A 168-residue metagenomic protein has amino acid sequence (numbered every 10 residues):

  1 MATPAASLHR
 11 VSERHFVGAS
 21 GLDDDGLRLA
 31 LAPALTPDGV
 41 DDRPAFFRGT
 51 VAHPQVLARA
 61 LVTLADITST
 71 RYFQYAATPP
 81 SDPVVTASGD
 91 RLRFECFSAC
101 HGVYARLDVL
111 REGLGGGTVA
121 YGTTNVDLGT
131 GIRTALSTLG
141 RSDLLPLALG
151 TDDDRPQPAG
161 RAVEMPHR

Functional and structural regions predicted by a protein language model:
M1-R155, G160-A162: An N-terminus-focused feature that recognizes amino-terminal "leader" regions
E164-R168: Short, intrinsically disordered, charge-balanced linker/junction segments flanking boundaries in proteins
